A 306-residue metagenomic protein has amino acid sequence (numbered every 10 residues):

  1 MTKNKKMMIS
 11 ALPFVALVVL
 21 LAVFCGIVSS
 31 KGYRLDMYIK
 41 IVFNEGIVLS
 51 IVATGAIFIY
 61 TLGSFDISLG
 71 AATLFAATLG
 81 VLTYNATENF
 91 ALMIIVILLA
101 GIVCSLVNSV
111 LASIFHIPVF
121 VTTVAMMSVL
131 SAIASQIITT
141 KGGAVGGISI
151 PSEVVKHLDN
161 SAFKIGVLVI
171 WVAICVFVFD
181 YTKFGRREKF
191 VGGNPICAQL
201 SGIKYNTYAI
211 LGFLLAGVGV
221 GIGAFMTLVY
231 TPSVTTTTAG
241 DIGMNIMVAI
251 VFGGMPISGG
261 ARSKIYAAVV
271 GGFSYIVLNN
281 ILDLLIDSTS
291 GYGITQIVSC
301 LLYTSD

Functional and structural regions predicted by a protein language model:
V19-I27, D36-A86, L111-H116, I250-R262: Single transmembrane alpha-helix segments in multi-pass membrane proteins
V19-R34, L62, A134-T139, V176-K183: Structural signal for alpha-helical transmembrane segments and their membrane-water exit/capping regions in multi-pass
S30-I41, F179, G217-I250, R262: Inter-helical junctions in multi-pass inner-membrane proteins, predominant in energy-converting antiporter-like
T87-S128, V270-G271: Alpha-helical transmembrane segments within multi-pass membrane transporters and channels
N89, M93, V103-C104, N108 (+1 more regions): Helix-loop-helix "hairpin" substructures at the membrane interface of multi-pass membrane proteins
F115, V119-Y181, I210-L211, T231-T236 (+2 more regions): Transmembrane helix-bundle core of multi-pass membrane transporters and related energy-transducing complexes
V220, V234-I297: Transmembrane alpha-helical segments in multi-pass inner-membrane proteins
Y303-D306: Conserved small/polar residues in nucleotide/adenosyl-binding loops
